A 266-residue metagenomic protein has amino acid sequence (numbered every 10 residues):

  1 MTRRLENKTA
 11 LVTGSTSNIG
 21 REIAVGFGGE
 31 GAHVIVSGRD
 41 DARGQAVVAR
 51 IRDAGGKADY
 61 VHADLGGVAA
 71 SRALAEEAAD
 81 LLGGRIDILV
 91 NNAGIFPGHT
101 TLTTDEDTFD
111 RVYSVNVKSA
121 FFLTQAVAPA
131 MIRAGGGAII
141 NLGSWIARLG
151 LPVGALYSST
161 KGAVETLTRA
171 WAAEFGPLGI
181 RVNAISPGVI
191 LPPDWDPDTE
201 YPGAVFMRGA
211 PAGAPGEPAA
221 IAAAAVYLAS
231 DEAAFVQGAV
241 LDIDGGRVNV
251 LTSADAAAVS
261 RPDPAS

Functional and structural regions predicted by a protein language model:
T9, T16-N18, D40: Conserved glycine-rich cofactor-binding loop
T100-T101, D105-Y113, W195, F206: Substrate-binding pocket helix/loop in short-chain dehydrogenase/reductase
F121, P215-I243, V248: C-terminal substrate-recognition "lid" of short-chain dehydrogenase/reductases
T124, T160, T168: Active-site helix of classical SDR
P129, A173-P177, A234: Alpha-helical segment proximal to the catalytic Tyr-Lys
S144: Residue(s) in the substrate-gating loop at a strand-loop-helix junction that position the organic substrate next
L149, Q237-S266: Short C-terminal tail/terminal secondary-structure segment of NAD(P)H-dependent dehydrogenase/reductase domains
